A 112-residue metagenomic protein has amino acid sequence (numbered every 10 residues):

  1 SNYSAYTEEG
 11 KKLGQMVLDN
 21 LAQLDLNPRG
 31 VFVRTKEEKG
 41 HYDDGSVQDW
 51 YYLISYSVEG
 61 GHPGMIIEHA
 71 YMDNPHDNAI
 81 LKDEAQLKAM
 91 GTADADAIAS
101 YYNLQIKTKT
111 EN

Functional and structural regions predicted by a protein language model:
S1-N112: Active-site-proximal helix/loop segments of hydrolytic enzymes
